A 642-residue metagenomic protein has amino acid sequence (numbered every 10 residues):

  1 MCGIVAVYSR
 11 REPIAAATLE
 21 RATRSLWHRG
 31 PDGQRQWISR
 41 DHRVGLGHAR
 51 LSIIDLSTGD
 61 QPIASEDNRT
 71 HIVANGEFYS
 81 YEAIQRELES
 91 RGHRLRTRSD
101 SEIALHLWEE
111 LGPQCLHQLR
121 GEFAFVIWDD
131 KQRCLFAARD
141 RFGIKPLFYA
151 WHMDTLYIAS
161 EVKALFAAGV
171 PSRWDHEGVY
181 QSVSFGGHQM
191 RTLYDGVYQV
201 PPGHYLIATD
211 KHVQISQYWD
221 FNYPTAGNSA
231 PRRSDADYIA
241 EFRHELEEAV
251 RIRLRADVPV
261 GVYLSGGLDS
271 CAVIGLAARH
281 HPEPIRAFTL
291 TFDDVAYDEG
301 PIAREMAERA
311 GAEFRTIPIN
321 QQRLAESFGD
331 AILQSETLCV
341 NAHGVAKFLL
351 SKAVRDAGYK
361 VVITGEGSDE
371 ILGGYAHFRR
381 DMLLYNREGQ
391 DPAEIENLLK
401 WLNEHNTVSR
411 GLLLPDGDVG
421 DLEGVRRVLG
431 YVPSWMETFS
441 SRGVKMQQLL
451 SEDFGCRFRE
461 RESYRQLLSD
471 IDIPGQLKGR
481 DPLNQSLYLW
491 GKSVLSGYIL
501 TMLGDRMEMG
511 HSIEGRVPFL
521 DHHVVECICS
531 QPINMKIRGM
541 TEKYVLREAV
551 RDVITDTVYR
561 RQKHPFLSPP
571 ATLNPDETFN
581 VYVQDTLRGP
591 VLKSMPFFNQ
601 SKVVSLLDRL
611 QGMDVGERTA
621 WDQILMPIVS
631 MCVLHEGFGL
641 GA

Functional and structural regions predicted by a protein language model:
M1, R21, A167, D195-P202 (+5 more regions): Adenosyl-5′-phosphate
M1-E336, K347, R551-D552, T557 (+1 more regions): Cysteine-centered catalytic environments shared across enzyme families
D100-S101, R120-E122, H176, H343-F348 (+6 more regions): Conserved glycosyltransferase catalytic-site signature
C134-F136, K145-P146, E370-G374, R379 (+1 more regions): Short catalytic/ligand-binding loop motif for oxyanion handling, primarily in non-cytosolic enzymes, centered on
G329-L333, D356, H377-R380, L573-P575: Short low-complexity, flexible loop/linker segments enriched in glycine and/or proline with clustered acidic
T337-H343: Short, flexible loop segments at the rims of nucleotide/cofactor-binding pockets, characterized by
Y359-Y375: Short acidic/histidine-rich active-site segments
I371-W401: A mobile, often basic/glycine-rich helix-loop segment that functions as the active-site lid/recognition loop
